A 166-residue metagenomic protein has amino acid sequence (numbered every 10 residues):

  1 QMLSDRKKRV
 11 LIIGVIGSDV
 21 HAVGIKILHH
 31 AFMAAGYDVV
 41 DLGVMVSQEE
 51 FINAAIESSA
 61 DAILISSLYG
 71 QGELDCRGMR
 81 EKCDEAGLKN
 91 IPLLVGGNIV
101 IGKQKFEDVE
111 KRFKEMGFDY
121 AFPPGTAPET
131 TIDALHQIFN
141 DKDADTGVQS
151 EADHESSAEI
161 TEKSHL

Functional and structural regions predicted by a protein language model:
Q1-L42, N53, D141: ATP-dependent carboxylate/acyl-activation modules
G14, I65-S66, P124: Active-site-adjacent beta-strand anchor residues
H29-A35, D41-D119, E129-T130: Cofactor-cradling patches in redox/metallo enzymes
I91-H154, E159-L166: Peripheral docking tails and interdomain loops at the edges of cofactor- or intermediate-handling domains
